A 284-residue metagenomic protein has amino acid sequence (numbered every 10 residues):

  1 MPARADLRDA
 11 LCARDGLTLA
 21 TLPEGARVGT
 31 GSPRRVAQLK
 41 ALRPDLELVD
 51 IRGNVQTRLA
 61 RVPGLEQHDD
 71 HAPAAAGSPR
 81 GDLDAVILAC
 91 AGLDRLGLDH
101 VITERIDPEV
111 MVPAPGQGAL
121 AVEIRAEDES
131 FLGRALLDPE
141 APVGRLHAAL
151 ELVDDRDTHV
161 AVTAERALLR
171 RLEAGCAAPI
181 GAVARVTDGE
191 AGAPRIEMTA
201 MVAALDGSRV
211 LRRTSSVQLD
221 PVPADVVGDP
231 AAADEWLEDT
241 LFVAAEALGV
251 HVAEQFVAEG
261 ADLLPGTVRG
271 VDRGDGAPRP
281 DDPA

Functional and structural regions predicted by a protein language model:
M1-D45, E129: A conserved helix-loop-strand patch within extracytoplasmic ligand-binding domains of the periplasmic binding
D45, V49-A284: Small-molecule-sensing regulatory modules
